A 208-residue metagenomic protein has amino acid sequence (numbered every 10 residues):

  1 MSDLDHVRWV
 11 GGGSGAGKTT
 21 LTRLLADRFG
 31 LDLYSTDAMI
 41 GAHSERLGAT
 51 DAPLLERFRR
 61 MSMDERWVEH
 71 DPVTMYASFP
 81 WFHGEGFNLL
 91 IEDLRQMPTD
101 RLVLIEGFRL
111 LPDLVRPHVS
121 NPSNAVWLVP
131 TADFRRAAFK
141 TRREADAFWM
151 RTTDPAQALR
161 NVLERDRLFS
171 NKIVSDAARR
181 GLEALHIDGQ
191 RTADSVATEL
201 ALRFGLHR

Functional and structural regions predicted by a protein language model:
V10: Hydrophobic anchor at the beta1->P-loop junction of P-loop NTPases
G13: P-loop (Walker A) phosphate-binding loop of NTP-binding proteins
K18: Conserved lysine of the Walker
L21: Hydrophobic positions on the alpha1 helix immediately C-terminal to the Walker A/P-loop
F29-L47: Short beta-strand-centered segment that lines the nucleotide-binding/catalytic pocket of NTP-utilizing
A42-L102, R109: ATP-dependent small-molecule kinase phosphotransfer cores that center on conserved nucleotide phosphate-binding segments
P122-F169: A glycine- and Lys/Arg-enriched "phosphate-lid" helix/loop adjacent to the NTP-binding pocket of small-molecule kinases
L168-R208: NTP-dependent small-molecule kinase module
